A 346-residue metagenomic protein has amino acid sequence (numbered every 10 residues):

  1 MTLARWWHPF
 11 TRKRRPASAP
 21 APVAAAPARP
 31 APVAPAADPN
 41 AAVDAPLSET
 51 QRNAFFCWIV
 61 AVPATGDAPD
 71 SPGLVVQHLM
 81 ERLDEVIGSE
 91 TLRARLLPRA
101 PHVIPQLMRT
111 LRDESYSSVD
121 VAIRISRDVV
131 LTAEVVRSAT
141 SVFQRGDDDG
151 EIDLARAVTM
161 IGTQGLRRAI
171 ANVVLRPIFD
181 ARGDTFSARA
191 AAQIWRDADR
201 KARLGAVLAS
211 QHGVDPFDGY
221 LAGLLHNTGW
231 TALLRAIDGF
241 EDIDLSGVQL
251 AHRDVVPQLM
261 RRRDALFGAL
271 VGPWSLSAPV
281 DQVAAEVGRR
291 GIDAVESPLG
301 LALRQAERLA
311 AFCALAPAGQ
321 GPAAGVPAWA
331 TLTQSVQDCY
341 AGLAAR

Functional and structural regions predicted by a protein language model:
T2-L225, W230-G239, L250-R346: Conserved alpha-helical "signature site" that marks functionally important helical segments or helix/loop junctions
I243-L245: Catalytic or ion-translocation cores adjacent to nucleophile or general acid/base/metal-coordination motifs in diverse
